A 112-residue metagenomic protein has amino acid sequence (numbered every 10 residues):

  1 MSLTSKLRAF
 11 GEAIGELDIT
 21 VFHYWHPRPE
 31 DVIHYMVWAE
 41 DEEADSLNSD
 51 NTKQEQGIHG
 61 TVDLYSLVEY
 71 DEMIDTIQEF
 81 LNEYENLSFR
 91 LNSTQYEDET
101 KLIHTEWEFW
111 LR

Functional and structural regions predicted by a protein language model:
M1-N48, E69: Small/polar-rich, solvent-exposed N-terminal microdomains that initiate assembly or binding
G15, R28-E30, Q54, L81 (+1 more regions): A generic structural signal for short, solvent-exposed coil/turn residues that cap or connect secondary-structure
D41-A44, E55-H59, L81-Y84, F109-W110: Short, low-complexity, polar/charged sequence segments that are solvent-exposed and flexible
Q54-V68, L102-R112: Oligomerization/assembly interface segments of phage tail-like spikes and tubes
D75-R112: Acidic-leaning, charged glycine-interspersed low-complexity segments
